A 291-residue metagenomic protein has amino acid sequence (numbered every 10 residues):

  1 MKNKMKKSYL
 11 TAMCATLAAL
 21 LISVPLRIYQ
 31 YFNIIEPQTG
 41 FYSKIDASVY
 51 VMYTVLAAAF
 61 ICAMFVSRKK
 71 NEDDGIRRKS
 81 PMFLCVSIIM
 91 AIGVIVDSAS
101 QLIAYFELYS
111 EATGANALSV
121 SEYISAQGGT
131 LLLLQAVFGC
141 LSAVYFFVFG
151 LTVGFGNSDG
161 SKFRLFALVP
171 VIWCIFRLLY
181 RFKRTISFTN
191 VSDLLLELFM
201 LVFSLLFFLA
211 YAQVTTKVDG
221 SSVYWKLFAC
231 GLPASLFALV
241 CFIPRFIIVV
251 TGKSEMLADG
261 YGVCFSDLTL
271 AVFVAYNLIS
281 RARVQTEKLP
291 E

Functional and structural regions predicted by a protein language model:
K2, K70-P81, L151-L165, T215-W225: Membrane-interface helix-boundary motifs at transmembrane edges
K2-T11, Q30-Y50, M64-P81: Membrane-proximal first intracellular loop
S8-L26, C85-V94: Alpha-helical transmembrane segments
M13, L17-I28, Y50-Y53, A58-M64 (+1 more regions): C-terminal transmembrane-bundle signature of multipass membrane proteins, characterized by strong activation on
L20-P25, I92-D97, P170-L179, A234-F242: Aromatic-anchored segments of alpha-helical transmembrane domains
P25-Q38, S98-Y109, L178-T189, F242-K253: Juxtamembrane "helix-exit" motif on the non-cytosolic side of transmembrane helices
G40-M52, E122-F138, G160-L168, F182-V202 (+1 more regions): Transmembrane alpha-helix entry/boundary detector in multi-pass membrane proteins
K69-N157: Long, mid-chain structured domain cores
